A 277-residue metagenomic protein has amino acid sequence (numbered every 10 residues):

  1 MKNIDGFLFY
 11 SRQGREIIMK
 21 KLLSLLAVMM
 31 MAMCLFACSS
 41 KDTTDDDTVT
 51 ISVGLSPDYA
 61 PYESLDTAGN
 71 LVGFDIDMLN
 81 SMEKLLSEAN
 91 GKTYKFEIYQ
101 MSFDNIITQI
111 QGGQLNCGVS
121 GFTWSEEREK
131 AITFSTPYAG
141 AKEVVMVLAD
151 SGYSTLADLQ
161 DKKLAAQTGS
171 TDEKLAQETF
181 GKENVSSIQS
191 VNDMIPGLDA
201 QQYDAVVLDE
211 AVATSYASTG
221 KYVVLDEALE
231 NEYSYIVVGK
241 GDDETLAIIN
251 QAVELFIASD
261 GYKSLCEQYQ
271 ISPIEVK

Functional and structural regions predicted by a protein language model:
C34-A37: C-terminal motif of bacterial Sec signal peptides marking the signal peptidase cleavage site
D45-S120: Extracytoplasmic small-molecule ligand-binding "clamshell" domains of the periplasmic binding protein/Venus flytrap
S52-L55, V72, L156-G169, N184: Short loop->beta-strand "edge-of-pocket" segments that line small-molecule binding or catalytic clefts across diverse
S56-P57, A139-V147, E210, T214-E254 (+1 more regions): Periplasmic-binding protein-like
I76-L86, D150, A157, K163 (+2 more regions): Extended ligand-binding regions for polar small-molecule ligands
N90-F96, T171-I188, K221-A228, E254-K277: Ligand-binding clefts/hinges and TM-proximal coupling segments of bilobed small-molecule sensing domains
T93-Y94, Q111-S120, K162-K163, D199-D209: Alpha-to-beta junction loops
K95-D158, K221-A228: Acidic, polar ligand-binding/catalytic clefts
